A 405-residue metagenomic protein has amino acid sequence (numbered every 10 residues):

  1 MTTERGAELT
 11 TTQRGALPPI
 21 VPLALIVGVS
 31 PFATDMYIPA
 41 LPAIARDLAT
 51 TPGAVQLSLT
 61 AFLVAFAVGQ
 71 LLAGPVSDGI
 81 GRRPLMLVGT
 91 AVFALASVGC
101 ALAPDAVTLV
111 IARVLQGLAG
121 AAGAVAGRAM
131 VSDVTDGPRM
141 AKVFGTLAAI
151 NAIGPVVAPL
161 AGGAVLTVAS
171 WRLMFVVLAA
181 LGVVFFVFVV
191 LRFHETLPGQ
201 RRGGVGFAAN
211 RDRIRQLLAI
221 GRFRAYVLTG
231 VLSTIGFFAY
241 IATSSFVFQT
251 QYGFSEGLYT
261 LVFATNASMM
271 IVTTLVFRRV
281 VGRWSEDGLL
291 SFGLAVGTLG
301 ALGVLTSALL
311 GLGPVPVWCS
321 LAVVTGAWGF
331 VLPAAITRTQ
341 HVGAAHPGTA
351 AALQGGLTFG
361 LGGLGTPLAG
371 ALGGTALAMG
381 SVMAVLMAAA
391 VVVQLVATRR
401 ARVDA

Functional and structural regions predicted by a protein language model:
G6-T12, T196-V227: Juxtamembrane intracellular "pre-TM" segments in multi-pass secondary transporters
D47-A49, G81, L102-T108, S307-G311: Helix-breaking motifs and short loop linkers at transmembrane-helix boundaries and internal kinks in secondary membrane
V68-V107: Conserved MFS/SLC helix-loop-helix module at the cytosolic interface between two early adjacent transmembrane helices
V92, A96-G99, V107-L115, V315-L321: Paired small-residue
T108, G137, G145-L191: Helix-loop-helix hairpin linking two adjacent transmembrane segments in secondary transporters
A112-I153: Cytoplasmic helix-loop-helix junction between adjacent transmembrane helices in 12-TM secondary transporters
A180-G199, V393-A397: C-terminal membrane-cytosol helix-exit motif in multi-pass small-molecule transporters
Q340-G374, M383: A late C-terminal transmembrane helix in Major Facilitator Superfamily
